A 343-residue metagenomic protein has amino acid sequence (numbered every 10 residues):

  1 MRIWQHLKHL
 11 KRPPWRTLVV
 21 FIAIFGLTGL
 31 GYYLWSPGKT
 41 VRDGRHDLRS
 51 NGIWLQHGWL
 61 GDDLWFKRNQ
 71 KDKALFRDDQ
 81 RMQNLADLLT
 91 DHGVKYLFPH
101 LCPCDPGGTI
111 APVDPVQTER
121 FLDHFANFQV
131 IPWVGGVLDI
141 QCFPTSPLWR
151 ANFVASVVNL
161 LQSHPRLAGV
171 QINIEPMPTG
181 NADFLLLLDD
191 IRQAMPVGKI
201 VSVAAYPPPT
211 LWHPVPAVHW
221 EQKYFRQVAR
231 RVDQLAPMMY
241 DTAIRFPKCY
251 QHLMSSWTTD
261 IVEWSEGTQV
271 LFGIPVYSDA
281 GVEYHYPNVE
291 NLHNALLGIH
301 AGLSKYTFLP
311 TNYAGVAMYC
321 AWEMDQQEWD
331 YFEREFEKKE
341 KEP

Functional and structural regions predicted by a protein language model:
R16-L34: Hydrophobic membrane-insertion alpha-helices, especially the h-region of bacterial N-terminal signal peptides
L30-L89, W133-I140, Y319: Boundary/entry segment of secreted carbohydrate-active catalytic domains
G38-T40, R77-L85, P112-F121, N152-N159 (+3 more regions): Alpha-helical scaffolding within the catalytic cores of extracellular/periplasmic polymer-degrading hydrolases
F76-D105, S163-G169: Catalytic domains of carbohydrate-active enzymes, especially glycoside hydrolases
N84-L88, F98-V134, P178-V203: Aromatic-lined substrate-binding rim segments of carbohydrate-active enzymes
F98-P103, S156-D183, A314-A317: Active-site groove signature of glycoside hydrolases
Q171-L271, Y277-E283: Substrate-binding surface in catalytic domains of secreted glycosidases
T268-P343: Substrate-binding cleft of secreted/luminal carbohydrate-active enzymes
